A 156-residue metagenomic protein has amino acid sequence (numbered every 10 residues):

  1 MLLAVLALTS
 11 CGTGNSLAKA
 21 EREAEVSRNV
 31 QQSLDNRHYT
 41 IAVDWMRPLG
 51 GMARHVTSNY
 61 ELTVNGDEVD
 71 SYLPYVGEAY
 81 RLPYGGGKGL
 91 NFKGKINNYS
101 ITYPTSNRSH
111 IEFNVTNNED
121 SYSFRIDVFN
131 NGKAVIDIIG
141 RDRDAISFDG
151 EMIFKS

Functional and structural regions predicted by a protein language model:
M1-L2: Sec-dependent signal peptide recognition, specifically the positively charged N-region followed immediately by
A7-S10: C-terminal motif of bacterial Sec signal peptides marking the signal peptidase cleavage site
G12-N15: Bacterial signal peptide processing site
A20-P83: N-terminal secretory signal peptides
R37-Y39, S58-Y60, N65-D67, K88 (+3 more regions): A generic structural signal for short beta-strands and their flanking turns/coil linkers
R47-V56, G87-K93, E112-E119: Short, solvent-exposed secondary-structure boundary motifs
E78-S100: A low-complexity, Ser/Thr/Gly/Pro-enriched, surface-exposed linker/loop concept that marks segments flanking
G94-S156: Helix-rich interaction surfaces within compact, conserved domain-sized segments that mediate assembly or partner
